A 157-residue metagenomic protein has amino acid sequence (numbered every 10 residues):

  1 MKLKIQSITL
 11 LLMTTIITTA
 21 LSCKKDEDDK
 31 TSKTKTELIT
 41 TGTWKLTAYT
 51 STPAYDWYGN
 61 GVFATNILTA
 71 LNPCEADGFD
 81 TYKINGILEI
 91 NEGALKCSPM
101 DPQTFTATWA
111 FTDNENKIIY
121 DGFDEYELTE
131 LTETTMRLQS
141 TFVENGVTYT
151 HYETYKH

Functional and structural regions predicted by a protein language model:
M1-L10: Bacterial N-terminal signal peptides that target proteins for export
L10-I17: Hydrophobic helical h-region of N-terminal Sec-dependent signal peptides in bacterial secretory/periplasmic proteins
T19-S22: C-terminal motif of bacterial Sec signal peptides marking the signal peptidase cleavage site
K24-H157: Lipid interaction determinants
